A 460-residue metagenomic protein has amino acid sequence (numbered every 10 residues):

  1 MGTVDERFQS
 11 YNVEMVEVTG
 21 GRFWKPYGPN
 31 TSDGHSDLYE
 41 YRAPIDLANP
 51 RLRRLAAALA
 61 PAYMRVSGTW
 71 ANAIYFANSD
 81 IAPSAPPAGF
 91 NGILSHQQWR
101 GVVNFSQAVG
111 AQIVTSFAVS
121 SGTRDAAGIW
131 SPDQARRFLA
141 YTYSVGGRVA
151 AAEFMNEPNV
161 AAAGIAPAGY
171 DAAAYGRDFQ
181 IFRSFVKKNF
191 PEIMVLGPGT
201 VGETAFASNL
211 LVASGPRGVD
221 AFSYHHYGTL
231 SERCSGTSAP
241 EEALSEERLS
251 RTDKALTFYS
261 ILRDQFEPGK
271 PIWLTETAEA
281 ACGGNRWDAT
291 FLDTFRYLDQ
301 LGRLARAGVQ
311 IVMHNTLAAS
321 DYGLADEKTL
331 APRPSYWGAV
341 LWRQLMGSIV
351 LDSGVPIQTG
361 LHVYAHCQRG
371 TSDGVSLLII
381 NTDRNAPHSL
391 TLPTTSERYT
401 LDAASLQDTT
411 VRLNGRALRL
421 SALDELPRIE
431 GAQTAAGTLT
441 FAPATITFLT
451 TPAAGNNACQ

Functional and structural regions predicted by a protein language model:
M1-F154, P158-S208, A213-A221, T257-S260 (+4 more regions): Non-catalytic accessory regions flanking glycosidase/transglycosidase catalytic cores in CAZymes
P158, A162-Y170, H225-L256: Substrate-binding/catalytic cleft of secreted carbohydrate-active enzymes, primarily glycoside hydrolases
